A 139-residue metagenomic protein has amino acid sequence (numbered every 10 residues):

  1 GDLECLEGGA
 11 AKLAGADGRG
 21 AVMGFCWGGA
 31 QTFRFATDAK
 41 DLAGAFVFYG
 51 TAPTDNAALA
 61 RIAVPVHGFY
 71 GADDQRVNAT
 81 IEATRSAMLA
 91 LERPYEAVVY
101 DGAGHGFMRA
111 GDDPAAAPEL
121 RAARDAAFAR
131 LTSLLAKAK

Functional and structural regions predicted by a protein language model:
G1-M23, K137-A138: Gly/Ser-rich "nucleophile elbow"/oxyanion-hole loop immediately N-terminal to the catalytic nucleophile in hydrolases
G9, R34-D38: Active-site signature of alpha/beta-hydrolase-fold catalytic machinery across serine- and Asp/Cys-nucleophile hydrolases
G24-G28, T32: Gly/Ala-rich beta-loop-alpha elbow adjacent to hydrolase catalytic centers
D41-T51: A conserved short beta-strand
I62, G68-Y70: Short beta-strand/loop motif that positions the catalytic acidic residue of the alpha/beta-hydrolase fold
A72-N78: Acidic catalytic loop of the alpha/beta-hydrolase fold
N78-M88, Y100: Short alpha-helix in the alpha/beta-hydrolase fold that links the catalytic acid
L89, P94-K139: C-terminal catalytic histidine-bearing segment of alpha/beta-hydrolase fold enzymes
